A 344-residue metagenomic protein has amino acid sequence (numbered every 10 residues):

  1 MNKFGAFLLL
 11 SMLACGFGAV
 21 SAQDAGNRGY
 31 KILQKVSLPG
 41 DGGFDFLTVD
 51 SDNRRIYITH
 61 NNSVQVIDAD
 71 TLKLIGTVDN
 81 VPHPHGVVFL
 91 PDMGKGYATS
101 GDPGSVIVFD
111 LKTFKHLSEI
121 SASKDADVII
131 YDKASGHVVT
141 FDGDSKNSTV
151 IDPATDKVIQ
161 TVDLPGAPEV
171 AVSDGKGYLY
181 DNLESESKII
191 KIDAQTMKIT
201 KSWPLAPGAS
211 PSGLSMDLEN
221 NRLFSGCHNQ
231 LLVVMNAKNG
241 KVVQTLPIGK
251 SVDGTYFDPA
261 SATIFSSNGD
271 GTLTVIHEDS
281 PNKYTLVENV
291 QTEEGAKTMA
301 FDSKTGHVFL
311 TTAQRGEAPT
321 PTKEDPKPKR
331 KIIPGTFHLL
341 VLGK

Functional and structural regions predicted by a protein language model:
M1-L8: Bacterial N-terminal signal peptides that target proteins for export
S11-C15, A19-K344: Predominantly soluble domains enriched in secretory-pathway, periplasmic, or organellar proteins
